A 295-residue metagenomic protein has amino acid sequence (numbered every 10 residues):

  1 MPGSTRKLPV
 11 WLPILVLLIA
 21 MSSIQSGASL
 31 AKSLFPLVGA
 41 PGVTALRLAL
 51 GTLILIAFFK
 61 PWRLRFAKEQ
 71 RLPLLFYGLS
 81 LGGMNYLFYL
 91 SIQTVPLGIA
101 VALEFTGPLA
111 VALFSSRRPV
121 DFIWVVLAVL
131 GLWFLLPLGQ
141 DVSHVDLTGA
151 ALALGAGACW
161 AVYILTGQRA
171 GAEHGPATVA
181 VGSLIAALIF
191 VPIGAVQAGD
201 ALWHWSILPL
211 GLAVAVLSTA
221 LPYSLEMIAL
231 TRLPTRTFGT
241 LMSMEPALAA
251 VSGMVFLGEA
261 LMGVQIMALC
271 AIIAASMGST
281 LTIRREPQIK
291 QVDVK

Functional and structural regions predicted by a protein language model:
M1-G42, F76-L79, G83-L87, L130 (+3 more regions): Glycine-/small-residue-enriched transmembrane alpha-helix faces in small-molecule transporters and effluxers
M1-S22, T52-F76, R117-I123, D141-V145 (+4 more regions): Membrane-interface interhelical linkers
P2-R6, L48, I207, S243-K295: C-terminal-most transmembrane helix of multi-pass membrane proteins
P13, P36-G83, A110-V111, C159-Y163 (+2 more regions): Transmembrane alpha-helices of multi-pass small-molecule transport proteins
L34, V43, R47, S91 (+7 more regions): Hydrophobic/aromatic residues within transmembrane alpha-helices of multi-pass small-molecule transporters
G42-T52, L81, F88-P119, A156 (+1 more regions): Specific alpha-helical transmembrane segments that line the substrate/conduction pathway and gating interfaces
L46, A100-L103, T166-A187, T219-V255: Helix-helix packing/entry segments at the starts of transmembrane helices
F76, T106, V120-G139, A156 (+2 more regions): Hydrophobic transmembrane alpha-helices of multi-pass small-molecule transport proteins
